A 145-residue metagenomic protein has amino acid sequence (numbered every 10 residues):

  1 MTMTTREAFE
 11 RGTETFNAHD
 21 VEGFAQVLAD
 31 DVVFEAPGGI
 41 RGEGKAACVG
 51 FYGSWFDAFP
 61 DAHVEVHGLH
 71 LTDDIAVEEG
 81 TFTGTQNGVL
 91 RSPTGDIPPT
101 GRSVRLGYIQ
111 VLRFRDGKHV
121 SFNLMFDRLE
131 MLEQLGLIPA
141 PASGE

Functional and structural regions predicted by a protein language model:
M1-E145: C-terminal and inter-domain tail/linker signature
